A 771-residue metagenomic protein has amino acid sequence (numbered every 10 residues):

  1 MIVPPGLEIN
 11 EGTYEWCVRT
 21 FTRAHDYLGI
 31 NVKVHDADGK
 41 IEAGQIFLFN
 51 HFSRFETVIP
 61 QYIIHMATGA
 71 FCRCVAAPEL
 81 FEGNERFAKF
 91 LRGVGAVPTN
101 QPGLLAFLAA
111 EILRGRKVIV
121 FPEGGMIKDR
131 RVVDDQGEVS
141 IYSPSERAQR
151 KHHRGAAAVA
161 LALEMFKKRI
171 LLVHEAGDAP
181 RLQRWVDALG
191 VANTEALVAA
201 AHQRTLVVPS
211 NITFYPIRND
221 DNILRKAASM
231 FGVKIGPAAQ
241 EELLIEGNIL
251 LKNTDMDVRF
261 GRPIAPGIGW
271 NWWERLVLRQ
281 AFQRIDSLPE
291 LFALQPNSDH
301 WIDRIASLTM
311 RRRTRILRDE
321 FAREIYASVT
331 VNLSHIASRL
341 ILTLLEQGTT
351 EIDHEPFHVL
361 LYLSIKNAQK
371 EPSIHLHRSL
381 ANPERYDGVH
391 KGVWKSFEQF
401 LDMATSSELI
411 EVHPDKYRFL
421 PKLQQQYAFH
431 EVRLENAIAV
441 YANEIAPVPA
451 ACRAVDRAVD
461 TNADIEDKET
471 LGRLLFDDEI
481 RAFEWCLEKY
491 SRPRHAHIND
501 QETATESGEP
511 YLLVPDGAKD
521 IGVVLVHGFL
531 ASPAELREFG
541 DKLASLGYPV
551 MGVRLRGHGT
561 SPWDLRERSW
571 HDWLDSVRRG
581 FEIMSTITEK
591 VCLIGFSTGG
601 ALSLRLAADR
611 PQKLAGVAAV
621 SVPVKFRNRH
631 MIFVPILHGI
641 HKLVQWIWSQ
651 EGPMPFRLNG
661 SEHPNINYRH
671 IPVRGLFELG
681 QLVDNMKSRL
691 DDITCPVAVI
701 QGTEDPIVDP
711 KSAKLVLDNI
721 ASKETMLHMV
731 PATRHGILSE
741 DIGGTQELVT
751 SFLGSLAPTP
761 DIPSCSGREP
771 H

Functional and structural regions predicted by a protein language model:
M1-C72, A77-N84, K89-R92, Q101-Q501 (+4 more regions): Membrane-interfacial terminal anchoring regions of lipid-handling membrane enzymes
S53, E704-V708: Acidic catalytic loop of the alpha/beta-hydrolase fold
P60-Y62, F539, C695, D709-D718: Short alpha-helix in the alpha/beta-hydrolase fold that links the catalytic acid
E502-S561: Short, surface-exposed "cap/lid" segments of acyl-processing enzymes
W563, T733-G744: Catalytic histidine-centered segment of alpha/beta-hydrolase-like enzymes
G595-G599, S603: Gly/Ala-rich beta-loop-alpha elbow adjacent to hydrolase catalytic centers
A618-N628: Active-site nucleophile loop of the alpha/beta-hydrolase fold
I693, V699-Q701, D705: Short beta-strand/loop motif that positions the catalytic acidic residue of the alpha/beta-hydrolase fold
